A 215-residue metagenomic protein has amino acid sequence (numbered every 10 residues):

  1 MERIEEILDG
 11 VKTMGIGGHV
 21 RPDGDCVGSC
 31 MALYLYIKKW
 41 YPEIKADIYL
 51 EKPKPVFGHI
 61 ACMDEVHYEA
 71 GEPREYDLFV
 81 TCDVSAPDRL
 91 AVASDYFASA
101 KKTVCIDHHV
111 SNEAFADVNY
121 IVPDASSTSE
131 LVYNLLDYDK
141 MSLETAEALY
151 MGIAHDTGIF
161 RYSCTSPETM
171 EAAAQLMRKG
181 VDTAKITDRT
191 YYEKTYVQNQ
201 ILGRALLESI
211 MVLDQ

Functional and structural regions predicted by a protein language model:
M1-I16, A32-I37, E113-Q215: A structured phosphate/pyrophosphate-recognition subdomain
T13-E75: Anionic-ligand anchoring segments at beta-strand to alpha-helix junctions in alpha/beta enzyme folds, i.e., glycine
P22, C26, V84-A86, V110 (+1 more regions): Short, glycine/acidic-enriched loop or turn micro-motifs at the edges of active sites
V27-M31, A91, S166: Conserved strand-to-helix beginnings and helix N-cap segments that scaffold or border functional pockets
A46-I48, T103, L149: Hydrophobic/aromatic residues located in beta-strands of well-ordered beta-sheets within soluble catalytic
A61-M63, H67-V118: Active-site cofactor/cluster-binding pocket
